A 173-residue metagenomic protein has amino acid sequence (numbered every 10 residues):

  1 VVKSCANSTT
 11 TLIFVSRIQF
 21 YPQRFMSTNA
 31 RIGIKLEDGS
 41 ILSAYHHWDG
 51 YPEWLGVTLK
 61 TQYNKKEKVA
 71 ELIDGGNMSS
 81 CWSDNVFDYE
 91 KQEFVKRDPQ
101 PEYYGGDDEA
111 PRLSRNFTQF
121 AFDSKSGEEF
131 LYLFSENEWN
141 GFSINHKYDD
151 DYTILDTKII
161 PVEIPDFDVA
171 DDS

Functional and structural regions predicted by a protein language model:
S8-T9: Short terminal hydrophobic/aromatic SLiMs and anchors at protein ends
F14, F20-Y21, F25: Aromatic (phenylalanine/tyrosine) cluster motif
N29-I34: Short beta-strand scaffold segments in enzyme catalytic cores
K35-S40, F134-E138: Short acidic-glycine loop/turn motifs at beta-strand connectors
L42-W54: Short, solvent-exposed aromatic-acidic interface loops
Y51-Q62, F167: Short, surface-exposed linear segments at secondary-structure transitions and domain or protein termini
K65-S173: Low-complexity intrinsically disordered segments
